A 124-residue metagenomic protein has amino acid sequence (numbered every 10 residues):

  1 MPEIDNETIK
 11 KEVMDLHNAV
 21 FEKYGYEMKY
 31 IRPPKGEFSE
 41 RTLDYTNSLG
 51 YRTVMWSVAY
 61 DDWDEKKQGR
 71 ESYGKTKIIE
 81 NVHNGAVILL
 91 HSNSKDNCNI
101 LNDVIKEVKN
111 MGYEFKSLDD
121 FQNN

Functional and structural regions predicted by a protein language model:
M1-N124: Catalytic domains of cell-wall/extracellular-matrix polysaccharide-remodeling enzymes, centered on de-N-acetylation
